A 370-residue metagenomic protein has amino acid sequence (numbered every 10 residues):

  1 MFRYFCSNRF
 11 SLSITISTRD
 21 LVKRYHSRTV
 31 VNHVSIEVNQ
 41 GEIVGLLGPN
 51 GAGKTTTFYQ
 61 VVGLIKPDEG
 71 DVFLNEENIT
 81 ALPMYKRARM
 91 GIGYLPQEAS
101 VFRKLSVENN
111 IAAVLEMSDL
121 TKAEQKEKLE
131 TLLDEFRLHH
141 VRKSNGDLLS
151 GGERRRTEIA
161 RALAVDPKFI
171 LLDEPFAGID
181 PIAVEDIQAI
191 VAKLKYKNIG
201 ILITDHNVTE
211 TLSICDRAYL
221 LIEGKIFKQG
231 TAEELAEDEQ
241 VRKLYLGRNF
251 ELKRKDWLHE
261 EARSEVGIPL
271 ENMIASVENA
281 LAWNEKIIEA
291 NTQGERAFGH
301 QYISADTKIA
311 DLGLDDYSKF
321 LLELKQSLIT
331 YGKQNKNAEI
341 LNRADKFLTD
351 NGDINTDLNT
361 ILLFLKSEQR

Functional and structural regions predicted by a protein language model:
L47-P49: The feature captures the beta-strand-to-loop junction immediately N-terminal to the Walker
V62: Helix-to-loop junction immediately C-terminal to a conserved catalytic motif
A123-V141, A189-A192, Q240: Conserved ABC ATPase "signature" region
N145-L149, E153: Conserved ABC ATPase signature
D166: Conserved catalytic motifs of ABC-family nucleotide-binding domains
I170-E174: Catalytic Walker B motif of ABC-type/P-loop ATPase nucleotide-binding domains
